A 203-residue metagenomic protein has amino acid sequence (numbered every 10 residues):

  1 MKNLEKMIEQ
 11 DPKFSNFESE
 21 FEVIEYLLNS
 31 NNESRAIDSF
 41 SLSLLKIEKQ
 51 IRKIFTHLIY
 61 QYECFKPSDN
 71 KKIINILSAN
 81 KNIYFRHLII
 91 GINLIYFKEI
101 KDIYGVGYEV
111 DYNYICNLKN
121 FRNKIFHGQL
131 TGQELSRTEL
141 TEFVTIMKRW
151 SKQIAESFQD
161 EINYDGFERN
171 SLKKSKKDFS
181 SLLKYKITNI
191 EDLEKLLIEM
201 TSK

Functional and structural regions predicted by a protein language model:
M1-S41, L45: Charged alpha-helical initiation segments
K2-S19, G91, V110-N120, Q129-K203: Polyanionic, low-complexity intrinsically disordered segments
N31-S39, V106-V110, L135, E139: Non-transmembrane, amphipathic alpha-helical segments
S43-I54: Hydrophobic alpha-helical packing segments in soluble, helical-rich domains
I54-T56, K195: A ubiquitous, low-specificity "background" feature that marks scattered single residues across proteins without
I59-K124, G128-Q133, W150-S151, F158-N163: Flexible secondary-structure boundary motifs
